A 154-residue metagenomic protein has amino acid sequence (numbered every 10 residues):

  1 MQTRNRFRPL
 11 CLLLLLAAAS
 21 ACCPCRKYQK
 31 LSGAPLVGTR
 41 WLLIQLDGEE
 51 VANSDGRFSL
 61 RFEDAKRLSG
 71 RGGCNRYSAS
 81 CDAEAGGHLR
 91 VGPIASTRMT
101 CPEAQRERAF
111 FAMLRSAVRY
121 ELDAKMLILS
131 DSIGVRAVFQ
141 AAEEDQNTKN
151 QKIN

Functional and structural regions predicted by a protein language model:
M1, L16, Q146-N150: Compositionally biased, low-complexity segments enriched in small residues
Q2-C11: Bacterial N-terminal signal peptides that target proteins for export
C11-A19: Bacterial N-terminal signal peptides
A21-N154: Lipid interaction determinants
